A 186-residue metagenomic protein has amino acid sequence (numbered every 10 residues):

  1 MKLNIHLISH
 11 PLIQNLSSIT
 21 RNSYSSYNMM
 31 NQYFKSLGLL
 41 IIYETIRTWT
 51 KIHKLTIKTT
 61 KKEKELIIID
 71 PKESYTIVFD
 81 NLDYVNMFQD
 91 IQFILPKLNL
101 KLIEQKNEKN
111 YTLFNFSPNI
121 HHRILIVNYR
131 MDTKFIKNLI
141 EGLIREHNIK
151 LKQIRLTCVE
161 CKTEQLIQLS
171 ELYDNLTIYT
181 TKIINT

Functional and structural regions predicted by a protein language model:
M1-T186: PRPP-associated nucleotide enzymes
